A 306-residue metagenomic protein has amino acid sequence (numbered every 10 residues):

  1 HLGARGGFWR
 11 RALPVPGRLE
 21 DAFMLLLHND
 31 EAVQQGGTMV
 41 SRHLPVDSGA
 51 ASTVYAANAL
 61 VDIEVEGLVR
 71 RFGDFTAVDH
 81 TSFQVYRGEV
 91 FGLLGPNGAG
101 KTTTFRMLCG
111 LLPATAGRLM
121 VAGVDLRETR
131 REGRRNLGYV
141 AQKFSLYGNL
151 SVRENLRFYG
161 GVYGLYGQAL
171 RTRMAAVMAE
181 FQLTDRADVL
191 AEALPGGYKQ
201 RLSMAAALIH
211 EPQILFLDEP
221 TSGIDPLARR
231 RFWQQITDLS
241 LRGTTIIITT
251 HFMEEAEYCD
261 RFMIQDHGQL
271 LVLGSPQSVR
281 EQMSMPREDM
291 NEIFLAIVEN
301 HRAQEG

Functional and structural regions predicted by a protein language model:
G7-R11, V15-V69, H301-G306: ABC-family P-loop ATPase nucleotide-binding domain
G117-D125, E132-G133: Conserved ABC transporter NBD signature motif
R157, G161, Q168-R186: Conserved ABC ATPase "signature" region
E211: Conserved catalytic motifs of ABC-family nucleotide-binding domains
L215-D218: Catalytic Walker B motif of ABC-type/P-loop ATPase nucleotide-binding domains
